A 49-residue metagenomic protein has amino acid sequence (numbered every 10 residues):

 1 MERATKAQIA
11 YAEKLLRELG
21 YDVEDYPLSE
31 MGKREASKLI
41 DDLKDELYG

Functional and structural regions predicted by a protein language model:
M1-G49: A charge-rich, low-complexity, intrinsically flexible signal that marks solvent-exposed coils, linkers, repeats
